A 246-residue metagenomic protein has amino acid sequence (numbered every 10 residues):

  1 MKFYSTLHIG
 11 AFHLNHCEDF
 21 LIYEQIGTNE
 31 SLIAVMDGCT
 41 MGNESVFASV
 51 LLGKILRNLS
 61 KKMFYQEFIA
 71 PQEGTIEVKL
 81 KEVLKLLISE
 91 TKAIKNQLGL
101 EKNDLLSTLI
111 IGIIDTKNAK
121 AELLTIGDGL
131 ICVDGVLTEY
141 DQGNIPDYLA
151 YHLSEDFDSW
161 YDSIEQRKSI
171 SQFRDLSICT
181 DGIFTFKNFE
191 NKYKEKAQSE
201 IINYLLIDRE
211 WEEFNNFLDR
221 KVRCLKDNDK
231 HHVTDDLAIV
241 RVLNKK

Functional and structural regions predicted by a protein language model:
M1-S60, G129, F157-Y161, H231-D235 (+1 more regions): N-terminal entry segment of metal-dependent catalytic domains or homologous docking segments
K2-H16, I88-L100, L130-S171, N215 (+1 more regions): PP2C/PPM family metal-dependent serine/threonine protein phosphatase catalytic domain, recognizing the conserved
N15-Q25, K102-I113, N118, N144-N188: Acidic loop->beta-strand submotif enriched in PP2C/PPM serine/threonine phosphatases
I33-M36, L124, S177-C179: Short hydrophobic beta-strand that contains or immediately precedes a catalytic carboxylate
N43-S45, V133-D134, F186-N188: Short helix/loop capping segments that flank catalytic or ligand/cofactor-binding pockets
I55-N96, N191, E195-D219: Helix-loop-helix
I69-C132, E165-I170, D227, H231-T234: Catalytic core of PPM/PP2C metal-dependent serine/threonine phosphatase domains
D162-K246: C-terminal catalytic subdomain
